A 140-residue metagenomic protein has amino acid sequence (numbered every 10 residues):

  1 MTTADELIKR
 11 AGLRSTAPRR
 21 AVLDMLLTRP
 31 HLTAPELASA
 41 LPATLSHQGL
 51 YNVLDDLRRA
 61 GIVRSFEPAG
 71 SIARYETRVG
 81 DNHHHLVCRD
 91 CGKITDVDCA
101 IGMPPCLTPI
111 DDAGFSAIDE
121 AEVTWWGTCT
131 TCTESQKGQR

Functional and structural regions predicted by a protein language model:
M1-L23: Short alpha-helical segments that sit at the start of domains
A17, R29-T33: Short capping segments at the starts of secondary-structure elements
D24-T28: Short, locally clustered residues in the helix-turn-helix/winged-helix DNA-binding domain
L32-L41: Short acidic, hydrophobic short linear motifs in intrinsically disordered regions
L50-I62: Basic amphipathic alpha-helical segments that dock to polyanions
I62-R140: Non-DNA-binding regulatory cores of transcription-related proteins, predominantly C-terminal effector-binding
